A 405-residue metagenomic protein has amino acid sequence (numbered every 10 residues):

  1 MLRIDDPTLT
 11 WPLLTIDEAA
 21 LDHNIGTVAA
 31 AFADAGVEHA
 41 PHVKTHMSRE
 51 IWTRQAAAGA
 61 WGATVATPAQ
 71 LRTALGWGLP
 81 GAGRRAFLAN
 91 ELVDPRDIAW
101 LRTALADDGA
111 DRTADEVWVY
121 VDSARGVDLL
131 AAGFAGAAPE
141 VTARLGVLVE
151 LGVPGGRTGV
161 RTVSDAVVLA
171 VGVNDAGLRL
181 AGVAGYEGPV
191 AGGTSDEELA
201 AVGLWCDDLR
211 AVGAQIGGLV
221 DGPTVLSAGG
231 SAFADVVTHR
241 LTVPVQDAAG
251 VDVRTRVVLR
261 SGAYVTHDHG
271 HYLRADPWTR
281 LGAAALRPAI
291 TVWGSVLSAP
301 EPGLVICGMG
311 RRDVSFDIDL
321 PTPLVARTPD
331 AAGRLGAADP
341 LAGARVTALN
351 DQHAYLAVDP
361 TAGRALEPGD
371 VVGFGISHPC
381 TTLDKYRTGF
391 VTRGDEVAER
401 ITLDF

Functional and structural regions predicted by a protein language model:
M1-I16: Generic N-terminal amphipathic, Lys/Arg-enriched alpha-helix
L21, K44, A74, V149 (+5 more regions): Conserved, mostly hydrophobic/aromatic
V28-D34, G81-R85, E91, T103 (+3 more regions): Alpha-helix-loop-beta-strand connector modules within alpha/beta enzyme cores
V37-E38, G217-V225, L383-Y386: Flexible, glycine/charged-enriched surface loops at secondary-structure junctions
A40-G193: Active-site-proximal beta-alpha core segment in soluble small-molecule metabolic enzymes
G133, P139-E140, V153-L281: Active-site loop/helix belt of alpha/beta enzymes
A284-W293: Short coil-to-beta-strand transition motifs
E301-F405: C-terminal accessory subdomain/extension
